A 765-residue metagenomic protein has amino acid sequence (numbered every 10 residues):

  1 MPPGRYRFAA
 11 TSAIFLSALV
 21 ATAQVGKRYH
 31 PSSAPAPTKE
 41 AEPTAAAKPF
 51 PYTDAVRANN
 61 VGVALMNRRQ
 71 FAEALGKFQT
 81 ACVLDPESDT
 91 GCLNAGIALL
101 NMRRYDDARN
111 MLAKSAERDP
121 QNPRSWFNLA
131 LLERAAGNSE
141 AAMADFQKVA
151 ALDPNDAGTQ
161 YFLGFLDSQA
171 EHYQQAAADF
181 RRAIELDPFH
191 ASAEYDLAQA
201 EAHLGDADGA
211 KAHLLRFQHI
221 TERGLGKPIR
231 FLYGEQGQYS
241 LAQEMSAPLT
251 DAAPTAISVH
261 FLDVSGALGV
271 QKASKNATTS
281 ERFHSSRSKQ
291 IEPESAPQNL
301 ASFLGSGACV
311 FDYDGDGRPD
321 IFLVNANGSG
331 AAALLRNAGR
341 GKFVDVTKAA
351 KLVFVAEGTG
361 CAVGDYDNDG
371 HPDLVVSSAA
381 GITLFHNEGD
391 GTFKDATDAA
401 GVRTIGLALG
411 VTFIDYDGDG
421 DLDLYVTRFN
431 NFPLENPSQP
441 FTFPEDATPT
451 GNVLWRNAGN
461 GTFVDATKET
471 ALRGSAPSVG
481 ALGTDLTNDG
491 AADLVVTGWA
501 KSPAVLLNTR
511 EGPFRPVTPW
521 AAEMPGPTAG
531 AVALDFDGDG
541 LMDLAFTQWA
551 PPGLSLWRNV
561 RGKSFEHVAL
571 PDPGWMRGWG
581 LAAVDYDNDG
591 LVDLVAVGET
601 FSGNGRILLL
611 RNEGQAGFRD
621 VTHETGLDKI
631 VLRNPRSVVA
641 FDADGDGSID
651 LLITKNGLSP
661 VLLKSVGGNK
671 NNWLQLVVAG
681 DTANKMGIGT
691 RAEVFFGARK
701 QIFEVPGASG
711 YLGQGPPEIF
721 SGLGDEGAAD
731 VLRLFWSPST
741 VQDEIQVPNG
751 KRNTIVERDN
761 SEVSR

Functional and structural regions predicted by a protein language model:
A34-A41, N67-T80, T90, N101-K114 (+4 more regions): Structural signature of tandem alpha-helical TPR/SEL1-like repeats, specifically the intra-repeat loop/turn
A55-V56, D89-T90, P123-R124, A157-G158 (+2 more regions): Helix-start (N-cap) detector for alpha-helical repeat units in TPR-like alpha-solenoids, especially tetratricopeptide
E185-D187, A191-G226: TPR/TPR-like (Sel1-like) alpha-helical repeat modules
H213, F565, G617, H623-P635 (+1 more regions): Gly/Ser/Thr/Pro-enriched helix-cap/hinge segments flanking short amphipathic alpha-helices
L268-G307, A350-A362, G401-T412, E469-L482 (+7 more regions): Repeat-based blade/solenoid architectures
L304-G315, R336, E357-N368, P372 (+9 more regions): Beta-propeller blade termini
D320-N325, D369-S378, L424-R428, L494-G498 (+4 more regions): Hydrophobic beta-strand segments that make up the repeating blades of beta-propeller and related beta-repeat
